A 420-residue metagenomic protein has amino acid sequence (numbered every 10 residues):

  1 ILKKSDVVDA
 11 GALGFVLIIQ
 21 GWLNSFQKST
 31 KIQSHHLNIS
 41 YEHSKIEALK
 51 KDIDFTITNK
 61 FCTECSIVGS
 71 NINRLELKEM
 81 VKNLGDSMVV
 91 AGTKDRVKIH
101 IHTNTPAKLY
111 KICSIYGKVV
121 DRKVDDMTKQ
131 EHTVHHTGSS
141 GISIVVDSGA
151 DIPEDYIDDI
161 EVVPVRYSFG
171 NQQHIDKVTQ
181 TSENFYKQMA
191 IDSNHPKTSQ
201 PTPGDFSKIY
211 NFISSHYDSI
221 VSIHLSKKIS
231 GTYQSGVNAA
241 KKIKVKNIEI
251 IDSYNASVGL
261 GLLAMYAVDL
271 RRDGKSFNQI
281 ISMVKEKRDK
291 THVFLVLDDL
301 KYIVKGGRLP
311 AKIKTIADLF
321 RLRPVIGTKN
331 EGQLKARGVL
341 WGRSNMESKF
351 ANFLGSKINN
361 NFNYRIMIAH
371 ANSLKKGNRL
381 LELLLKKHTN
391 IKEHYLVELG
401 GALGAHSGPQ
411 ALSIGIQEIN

Functional and structural regions predicted by a protein language model:
I1-R96, Q130, T137-G141, G149-S168 (+3 more regions): Mixed-charge interfacial surface used for oligomerization/domain docking and macromolecular partner engagement
I18-I19, V146, S222-S226, D252 (+1 more regions): Short beta-strand segments
D95-T103: A generic structural motif
T105-R122: Charge-rich, low-aromatic oligomerization/scaffolding segments with amphipathic character
V120-D126, Q130, V134: N-terminal accessory regions of nucleic-acid-interacting proteins
S143-D205: N-terminal glycine-rich anion-binding loop in soluble enzyme alpha/beta folds
Q188-D192, Y217-S222, K241-S253, L396: Glycine/charged-rich beta-loop-alpha catalytic/anionic-binding loops adjacent to active sites
P201-G236, A240: Active-site cofactor/cluster-binding pocket
